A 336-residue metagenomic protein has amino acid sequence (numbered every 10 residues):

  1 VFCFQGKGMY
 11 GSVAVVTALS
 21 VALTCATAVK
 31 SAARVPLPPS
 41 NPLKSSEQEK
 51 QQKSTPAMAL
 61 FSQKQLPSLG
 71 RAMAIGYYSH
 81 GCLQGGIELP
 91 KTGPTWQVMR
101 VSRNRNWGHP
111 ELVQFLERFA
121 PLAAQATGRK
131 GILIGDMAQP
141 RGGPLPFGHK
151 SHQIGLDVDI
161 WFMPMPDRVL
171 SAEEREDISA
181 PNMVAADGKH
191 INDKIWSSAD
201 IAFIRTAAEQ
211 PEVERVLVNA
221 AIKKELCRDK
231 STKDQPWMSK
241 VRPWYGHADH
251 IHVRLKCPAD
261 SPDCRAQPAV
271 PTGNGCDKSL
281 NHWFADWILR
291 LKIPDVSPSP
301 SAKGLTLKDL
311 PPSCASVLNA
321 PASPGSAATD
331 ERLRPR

Functional and structural regions predicted by a protein language model:
V1-G11: N-terminal secretory signal peptides that target proteins for export/translocation
A14-T24: Bacterial N-terminal signal peptides
A32-Q52, L170-R336: Catalytic cores and adjacent binding grooves of peptidoglycan-active enzymes
P39-G76, H80: Solvent-exposed N-terminal domain segments of exported/luminal and surface proteins
A57-K64, F115-F147, R215-K240: Extended, low-complexity, intrinsically disordered C-terminal regulatory tails of eukaryotic serine/threonine kinases
L69-I134, W196-F203, Q210: Active-site acidic/histidine clusters and adjacent loop/turn architecture that either coordinate catalytic ions
G128-L133, I154-V158, E212, H247-I251: Envelope-exposed proteins and targeting segments
F147-P164: Short, surface-exposed glycine/acidic/tryptophan-bearing loops
